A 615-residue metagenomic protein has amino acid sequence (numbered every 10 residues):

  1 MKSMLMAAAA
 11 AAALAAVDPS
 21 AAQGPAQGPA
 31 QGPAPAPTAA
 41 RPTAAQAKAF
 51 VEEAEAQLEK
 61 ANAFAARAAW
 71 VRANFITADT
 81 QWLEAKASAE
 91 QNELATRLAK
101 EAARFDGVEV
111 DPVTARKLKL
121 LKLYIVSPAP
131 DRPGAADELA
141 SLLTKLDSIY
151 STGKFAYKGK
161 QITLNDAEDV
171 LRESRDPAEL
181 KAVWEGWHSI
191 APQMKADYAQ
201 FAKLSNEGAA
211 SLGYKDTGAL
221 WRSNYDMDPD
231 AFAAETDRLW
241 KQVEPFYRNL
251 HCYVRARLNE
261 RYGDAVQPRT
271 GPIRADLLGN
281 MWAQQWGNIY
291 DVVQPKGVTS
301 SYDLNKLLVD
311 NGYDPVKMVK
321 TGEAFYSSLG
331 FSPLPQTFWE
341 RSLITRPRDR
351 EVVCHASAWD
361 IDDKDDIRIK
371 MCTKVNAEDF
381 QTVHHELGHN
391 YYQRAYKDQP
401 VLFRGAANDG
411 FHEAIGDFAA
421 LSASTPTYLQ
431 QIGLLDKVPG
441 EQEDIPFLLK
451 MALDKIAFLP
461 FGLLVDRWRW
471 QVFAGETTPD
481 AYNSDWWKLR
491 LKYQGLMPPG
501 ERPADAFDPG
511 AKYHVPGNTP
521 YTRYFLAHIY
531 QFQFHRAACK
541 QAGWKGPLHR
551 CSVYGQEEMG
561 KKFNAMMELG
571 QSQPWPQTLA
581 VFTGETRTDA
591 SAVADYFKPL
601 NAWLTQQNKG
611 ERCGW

Functional and structural regions predicted by a protein language model:
K2-D18: Gram-negative bacterial Sec-dependent N-terminal signal peptides
L14-A36: Signal peptide processing junction and immediate N-terminal pro/mature segment of secreted/exported proteins
P35-Q200, G218, K512, T519-T522 (+4 more regions): N-terminal helix-rich structural modules
P37-A47, D216-A219, Q284-S300, G312-K317 (+8 more regions): C-terminal, non-catalytic "cap/extension" segments appended to globular domains
Q161-L164, E173, Q200-K370, G440-E441 (+3 more regions): Active-site-proximal, well-structured secondary-structure segments within enzyme catalytic domains
A178-E185, D349-N376, V383, L387-R394: Active-site scaffold of zinc-dependent metalloenzymes
V183-I190, R222, P229-A233, T299-N311 (+8 more regions): Glycine- and acidic
F232, T236-F246, A406-E443: Post-HExxH zinc-binding segment in Zn-dependent metallohydrolases
